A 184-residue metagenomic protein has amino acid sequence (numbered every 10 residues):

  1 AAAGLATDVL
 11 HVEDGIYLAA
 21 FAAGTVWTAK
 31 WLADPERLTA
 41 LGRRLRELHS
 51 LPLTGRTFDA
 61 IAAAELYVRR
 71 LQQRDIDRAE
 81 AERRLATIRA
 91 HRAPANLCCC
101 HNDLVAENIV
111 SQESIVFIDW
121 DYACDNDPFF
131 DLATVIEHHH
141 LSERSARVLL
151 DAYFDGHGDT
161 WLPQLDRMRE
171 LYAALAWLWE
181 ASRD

Functional and structural regions predicted by a protein language model:
A1-F58, D75-I76, P94: ATP-binding pocket architecture of kinase catalytic cores
V26, I109, D125-D127: Conserved protein kinase catalytic core
S50-N102, Q112, P128, T160-W161: An alpha-helical support segment within catalytic cores of ATP-dependent transferases
C99, V116-D119: Pre-DFG segment of protein kinase catalytic domains
N108-F117: Conserved protein kinase catalytic/activation segment
F129-H157, E170-D184: Active-site activation/catalytic loop segments of kinase-like enzymes and analogous catalytic loops in related
G156-D166: Short, surface-exposed acidic
